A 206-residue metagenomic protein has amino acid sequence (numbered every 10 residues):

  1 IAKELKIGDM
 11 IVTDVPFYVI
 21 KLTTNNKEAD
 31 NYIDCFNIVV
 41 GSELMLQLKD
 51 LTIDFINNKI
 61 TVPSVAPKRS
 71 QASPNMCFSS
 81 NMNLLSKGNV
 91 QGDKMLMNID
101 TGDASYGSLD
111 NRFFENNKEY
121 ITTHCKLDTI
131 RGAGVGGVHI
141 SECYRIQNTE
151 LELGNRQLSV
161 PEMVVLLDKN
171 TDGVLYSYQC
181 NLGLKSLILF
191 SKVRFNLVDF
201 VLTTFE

Functional and structural regions predicted by a protein language model:
I1-E206: Pepsin/retropepsin-fold aspartyl endopeptidases
